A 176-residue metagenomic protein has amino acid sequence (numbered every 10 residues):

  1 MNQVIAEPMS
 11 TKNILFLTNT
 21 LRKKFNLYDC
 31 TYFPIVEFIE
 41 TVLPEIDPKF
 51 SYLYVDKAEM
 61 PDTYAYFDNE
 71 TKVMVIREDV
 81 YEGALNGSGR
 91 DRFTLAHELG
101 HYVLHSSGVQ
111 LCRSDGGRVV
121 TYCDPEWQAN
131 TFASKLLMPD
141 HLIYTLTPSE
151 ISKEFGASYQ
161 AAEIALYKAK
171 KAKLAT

Functional and structural regions predicted by a protein language model:
M1-T176: Active-site hotspot residues in diverse enzymes, especially metal/ion-binding acidic/histidine motifs
